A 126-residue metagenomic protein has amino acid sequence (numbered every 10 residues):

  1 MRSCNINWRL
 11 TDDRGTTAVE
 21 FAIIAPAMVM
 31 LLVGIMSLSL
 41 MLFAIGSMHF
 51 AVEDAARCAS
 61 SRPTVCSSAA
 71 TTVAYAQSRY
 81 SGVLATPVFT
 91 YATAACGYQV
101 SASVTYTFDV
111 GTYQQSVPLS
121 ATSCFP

Functional and structural regions predicted by a protein language model:
R2-S3, I45, E53-P126: Short, conserved structural patches
R2-V73: Alpha-helical assembly-interface signal, strongest on the long, hydrophobic N-terminal helix that forms
